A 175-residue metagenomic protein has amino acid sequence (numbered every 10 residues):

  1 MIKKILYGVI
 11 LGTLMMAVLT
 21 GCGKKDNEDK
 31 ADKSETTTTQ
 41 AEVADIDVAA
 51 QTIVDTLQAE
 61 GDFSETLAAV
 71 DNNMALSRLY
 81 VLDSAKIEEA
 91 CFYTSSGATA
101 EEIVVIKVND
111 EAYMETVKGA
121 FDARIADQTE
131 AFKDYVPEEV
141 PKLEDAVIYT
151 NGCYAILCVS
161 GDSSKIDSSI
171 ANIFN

Functional and structural regions predicted by a protein language model:
M1-V9: Bacterial N-terminal signal peptides that target proteins for export
Y7, G23-L79: N-terminal, intrinsically disordered, polar/charged segments of Gram-positive cell-envelope systems that serve as
A17-G21: C-terminal motif of bacterial Sec signal peptides marking the signal peptidase cleavage site
E65-A98, A112-Y113: Short, compositionally biased low-complexity segments enriched in polar/charged residues
A100-D110: A short acidic-to-branched-hydrophobic micro-motif
E111-G119, S164-D167: Short, conserved charged micro-motifs
M114-T150: Short Gly/Thr-rich strand-loop-strand
E138-N175: A short, solvent-exposed beta-edge/loop patch
